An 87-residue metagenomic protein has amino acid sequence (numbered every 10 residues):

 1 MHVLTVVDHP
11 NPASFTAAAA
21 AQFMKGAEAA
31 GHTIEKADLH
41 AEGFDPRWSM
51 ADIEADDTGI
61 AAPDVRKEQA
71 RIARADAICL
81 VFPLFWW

Functional and structural regions predicted by a protein language model:
M1-W87: N-terminal beta1-alpha1-beta2 submodule of the flavodoxin-like/Rossmannoid cofactor-binding fold
